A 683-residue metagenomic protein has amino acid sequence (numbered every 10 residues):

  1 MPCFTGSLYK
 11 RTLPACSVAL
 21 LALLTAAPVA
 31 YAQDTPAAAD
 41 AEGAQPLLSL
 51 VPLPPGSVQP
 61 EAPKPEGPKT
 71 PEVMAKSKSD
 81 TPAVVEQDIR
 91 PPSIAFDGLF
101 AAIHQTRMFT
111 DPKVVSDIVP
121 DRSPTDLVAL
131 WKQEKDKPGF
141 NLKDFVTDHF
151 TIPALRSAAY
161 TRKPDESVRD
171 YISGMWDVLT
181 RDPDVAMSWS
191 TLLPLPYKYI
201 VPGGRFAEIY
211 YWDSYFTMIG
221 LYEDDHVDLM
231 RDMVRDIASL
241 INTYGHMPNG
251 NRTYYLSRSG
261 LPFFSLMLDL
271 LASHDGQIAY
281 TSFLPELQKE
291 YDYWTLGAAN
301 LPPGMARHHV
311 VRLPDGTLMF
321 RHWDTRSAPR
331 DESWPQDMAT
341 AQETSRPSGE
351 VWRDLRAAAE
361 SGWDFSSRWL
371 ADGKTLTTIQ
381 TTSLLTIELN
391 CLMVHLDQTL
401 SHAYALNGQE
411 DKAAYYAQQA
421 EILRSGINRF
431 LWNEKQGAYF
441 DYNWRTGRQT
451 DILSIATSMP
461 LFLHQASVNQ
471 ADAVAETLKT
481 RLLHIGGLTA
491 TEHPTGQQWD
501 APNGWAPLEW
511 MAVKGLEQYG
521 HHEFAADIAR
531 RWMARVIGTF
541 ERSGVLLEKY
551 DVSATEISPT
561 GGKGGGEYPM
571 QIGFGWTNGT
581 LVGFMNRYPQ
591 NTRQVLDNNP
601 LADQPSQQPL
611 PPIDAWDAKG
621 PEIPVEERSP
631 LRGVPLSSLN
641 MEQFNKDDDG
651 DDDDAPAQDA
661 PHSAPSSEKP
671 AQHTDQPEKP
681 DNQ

Functional and structural regions predicted by a protein language model:
M1-S188, R205-E208, D224-M230, G575-N578 (+3 more regions): Terminal accessory carbohydrate-recognition/targeting modules of carbohydrate-active enzymes
I94-E208, D232-A238, Y244-M247, N251 (+3 more regions): Extended glycan-interaction surfaces of carbohydrate-active proteins
Y210-I237, A456-S467, E509-H522: Alpha-helical support elements that line or immediately flank enzyme active sites and cofactor-binding pockets
I241-F283: Aromatic/His-enriched, Gly/Pro-containing loop or helix-boundary segments that lie immediately adjacent to catalytic
L271-L284, L400-Y415, Y519-E523: Inter-helical turn/loop segments and adjacent helix faces that build the functional surface of alpha-helical bundle
L287-Y291, A413-I427, A529-W532: Short amphipathic alpha-helical coiled-coil/interface segments
I379-Q409, Q498-M511, G515-E523: Long, repeat-rich segments with strong aromatic
